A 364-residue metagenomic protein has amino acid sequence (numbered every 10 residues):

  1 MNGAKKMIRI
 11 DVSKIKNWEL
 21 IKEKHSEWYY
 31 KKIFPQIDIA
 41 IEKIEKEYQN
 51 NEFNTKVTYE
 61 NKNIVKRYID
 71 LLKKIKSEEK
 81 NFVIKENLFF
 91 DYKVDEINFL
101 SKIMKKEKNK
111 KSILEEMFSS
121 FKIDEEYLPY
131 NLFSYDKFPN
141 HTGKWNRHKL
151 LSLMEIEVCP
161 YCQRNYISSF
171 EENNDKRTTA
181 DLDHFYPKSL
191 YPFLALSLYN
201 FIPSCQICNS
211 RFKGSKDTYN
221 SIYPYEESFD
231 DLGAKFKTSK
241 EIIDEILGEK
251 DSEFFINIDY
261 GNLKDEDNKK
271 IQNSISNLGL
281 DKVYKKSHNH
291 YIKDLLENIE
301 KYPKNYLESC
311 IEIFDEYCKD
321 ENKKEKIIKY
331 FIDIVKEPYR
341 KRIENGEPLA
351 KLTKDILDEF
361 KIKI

Functional and structural regions predicted by a protein language model:
N2-N63, R67-Y68, F255-I364: C-terminal, charged low-complexity interaction regions
N2-W145: N-terminal accessory alpha/beta regions
H148-S152: Aromatic-lined ligand-binding clefts that engage carbohydrates, nucleic acids, or primary amines
M154-P160, I167: Extended, Lys/Arg-enriched charged tracts that mediate electrostatic binding to polyanionic substrates
E157, Y199-P203: Cys/His-enriched microdomains
C159-C162, C205-C208: Short cysteine-rich clusters marking metal-coordination/redox-active sites
R164-N200, G214-F229: Histidine-centered nuclease catalytic patch
R211-S274: Domain-level detector of nuclease and nuclease-like folds in predominantly extracellular/periplasmic contexts
